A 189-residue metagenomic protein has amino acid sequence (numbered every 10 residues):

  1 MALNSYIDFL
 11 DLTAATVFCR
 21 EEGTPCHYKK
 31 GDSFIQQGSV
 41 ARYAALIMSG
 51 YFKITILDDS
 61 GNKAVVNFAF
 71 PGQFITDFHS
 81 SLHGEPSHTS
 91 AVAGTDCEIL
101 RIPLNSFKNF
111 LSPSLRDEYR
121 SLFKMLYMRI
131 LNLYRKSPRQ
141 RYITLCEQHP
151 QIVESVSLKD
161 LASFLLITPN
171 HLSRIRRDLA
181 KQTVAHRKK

Functional and structural regions predicted by a protein language model:
M1-K30: Cyclic nucleotide-binding regulatory module and flanking cytosolic helices
L12, P25, D32, D59-I75: Short acidic-glycine-tyrosine-enriched beta hairpin
R20-E21, S39-A41: Short, small/polar residue-rich loop motifs at catalytic or cofactor-binding pockets
G31, R42-T55, S60, P71-G72: Glycine- and acidic-residue-biased ligand/ion/polar-headgroup-sensing regions
F34-G38: Short phosphate-coordinating micro-motif centered on Lys-Gly-acidic
V65-S121: Cyclic-nucleotide recognition modules
L122-L133: Short, Lys/Arg-enriched N-terminal segment that forms or immediately precedes the first helix of a structured domain
K136-S137, I143-K189: Phosphate-/nucleic-acid-contacting segments
